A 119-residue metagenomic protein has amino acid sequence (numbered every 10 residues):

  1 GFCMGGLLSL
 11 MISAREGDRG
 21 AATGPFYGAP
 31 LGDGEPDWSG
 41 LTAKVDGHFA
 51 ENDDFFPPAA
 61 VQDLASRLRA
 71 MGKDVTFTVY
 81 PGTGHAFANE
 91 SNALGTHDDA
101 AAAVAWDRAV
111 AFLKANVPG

Functional and structural regions predicted by a protein language model:
G1-G119: N-terminal cap/leader regions of alpha/beta-hydrolase-fold enzymes, predominantly small-molecule hydrolases
